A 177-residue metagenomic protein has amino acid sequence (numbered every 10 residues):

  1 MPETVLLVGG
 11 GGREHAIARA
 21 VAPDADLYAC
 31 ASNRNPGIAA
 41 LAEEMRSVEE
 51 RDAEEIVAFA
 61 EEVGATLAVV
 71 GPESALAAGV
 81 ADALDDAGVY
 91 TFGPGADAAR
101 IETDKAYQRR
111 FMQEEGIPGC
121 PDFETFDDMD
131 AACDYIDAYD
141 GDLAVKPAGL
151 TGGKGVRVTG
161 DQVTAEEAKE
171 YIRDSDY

Functional and structural regions predicted by a protein language model:
M1-G95: ATP-binding N-terminal substructure of ATP-dependent carboxylate-amine bond-forming enzymes
N33-R34, G149-T151: Glycine-rich beta-alpha junction loops
E55, Y107, D128-D134, T164-E167: Residue-level recognition of oxygen-bearing side chains
F59, V63, D134-A138, A168-Y171: CheY-like receiver
V69, A77-A78, D82-G119, E124: Glycine/small-residue-rich loop that forms an oxyanion/phosphate-binding "nest" at active or ligand-binding sites
A78, G153-K154: Glycine/Thr-rich phosphate-binding loops of Rossmann-like dinucleotide-binding domains
R110, P118-P121, D142-A144, T159-Y177: Conserved ATP-binding module of the ATP-grasp superfamily
F126, V156-D161: Short beta-strand-to-turn element immediately C-terminal to the catalytic PLP-Schiff-base lysine in fold type I
